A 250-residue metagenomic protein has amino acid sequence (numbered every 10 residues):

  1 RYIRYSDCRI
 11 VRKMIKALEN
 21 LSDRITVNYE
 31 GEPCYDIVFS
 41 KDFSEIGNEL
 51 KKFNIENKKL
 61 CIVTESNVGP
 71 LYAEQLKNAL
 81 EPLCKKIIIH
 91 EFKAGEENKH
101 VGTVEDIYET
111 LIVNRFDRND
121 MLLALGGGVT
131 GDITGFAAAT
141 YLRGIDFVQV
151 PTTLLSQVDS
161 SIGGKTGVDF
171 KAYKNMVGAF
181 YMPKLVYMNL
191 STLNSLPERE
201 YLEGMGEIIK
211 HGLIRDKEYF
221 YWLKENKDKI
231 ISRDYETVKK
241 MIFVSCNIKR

Functional and structural regions predicted by a protein language model:
Y2-K13, H100: Conserved alpha-helical substructure of the radical SAM core
I15-M121: ATP/NTP phosphate-donor binding region
Y72-E74, I133-G135, D159: Short glycine-/acidic-enriched loop or helix-start segments at secondary-structure transitions that form or flank
Y108, G206, K224, C246-R250: Amphipathic, well-packed alpha-helical segments that form the structural scaffold of globular domains
F116-V148: Active-site and donor-binding regions of nucleotide-sugar-utilizing enzymes
F136-K229: A glycine/threonine-rich phosphate-anchoring loop and its flanking beta-alpha core in nucleotide/phosphate-binding
K227-R250: Oxyanion-binding "anion nests"
